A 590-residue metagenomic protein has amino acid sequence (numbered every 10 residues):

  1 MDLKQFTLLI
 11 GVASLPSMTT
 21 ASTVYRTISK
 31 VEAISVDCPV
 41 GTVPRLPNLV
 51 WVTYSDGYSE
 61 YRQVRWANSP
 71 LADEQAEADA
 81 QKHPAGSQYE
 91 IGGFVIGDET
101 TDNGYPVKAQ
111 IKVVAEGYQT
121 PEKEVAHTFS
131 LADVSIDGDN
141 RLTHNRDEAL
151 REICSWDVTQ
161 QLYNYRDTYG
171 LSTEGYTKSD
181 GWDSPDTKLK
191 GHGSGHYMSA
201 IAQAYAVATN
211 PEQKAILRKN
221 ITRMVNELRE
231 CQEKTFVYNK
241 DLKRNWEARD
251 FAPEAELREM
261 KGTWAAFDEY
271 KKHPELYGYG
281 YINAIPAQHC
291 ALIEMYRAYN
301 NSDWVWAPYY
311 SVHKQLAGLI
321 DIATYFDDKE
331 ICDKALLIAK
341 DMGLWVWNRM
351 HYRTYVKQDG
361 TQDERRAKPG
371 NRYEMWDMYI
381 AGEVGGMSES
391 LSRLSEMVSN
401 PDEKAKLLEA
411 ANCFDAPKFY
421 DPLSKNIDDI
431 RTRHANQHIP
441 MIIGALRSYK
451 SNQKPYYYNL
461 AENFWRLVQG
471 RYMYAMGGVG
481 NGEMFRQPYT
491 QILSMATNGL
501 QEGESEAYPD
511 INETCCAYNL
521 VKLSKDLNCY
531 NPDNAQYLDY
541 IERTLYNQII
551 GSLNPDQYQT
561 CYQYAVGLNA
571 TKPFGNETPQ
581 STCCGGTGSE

Functional and structural regions predicted by a protein language model:
M1-T7: Bacterial N-terminal signal peptides that target proteins for export
I10-T19: Hydrophobic h-region of N-terminal signal peptides that target proteins for export in Gram-negative bacteria
S22-D37, K108-T128: Extracellular interdomain linkers/hinges and stalk-like, low-complexity segments in secreted or single-pass
V24-S59: Solvent-exposed, low-complexity, repeat-rich "mucin-like" stalks and linkers
T27-S29, V43, K82-H83, G191 (+1 more regions): Extracytoplasmic
D56-V113: Serine/threonine-rich, repeat-prone extracellular segments and beta-strand-based repeat modules of secreted/surface
Y118-E590: Glycan-recognition and catalytic cores of secretory/periplasmic carbohydrate-active enzymes
